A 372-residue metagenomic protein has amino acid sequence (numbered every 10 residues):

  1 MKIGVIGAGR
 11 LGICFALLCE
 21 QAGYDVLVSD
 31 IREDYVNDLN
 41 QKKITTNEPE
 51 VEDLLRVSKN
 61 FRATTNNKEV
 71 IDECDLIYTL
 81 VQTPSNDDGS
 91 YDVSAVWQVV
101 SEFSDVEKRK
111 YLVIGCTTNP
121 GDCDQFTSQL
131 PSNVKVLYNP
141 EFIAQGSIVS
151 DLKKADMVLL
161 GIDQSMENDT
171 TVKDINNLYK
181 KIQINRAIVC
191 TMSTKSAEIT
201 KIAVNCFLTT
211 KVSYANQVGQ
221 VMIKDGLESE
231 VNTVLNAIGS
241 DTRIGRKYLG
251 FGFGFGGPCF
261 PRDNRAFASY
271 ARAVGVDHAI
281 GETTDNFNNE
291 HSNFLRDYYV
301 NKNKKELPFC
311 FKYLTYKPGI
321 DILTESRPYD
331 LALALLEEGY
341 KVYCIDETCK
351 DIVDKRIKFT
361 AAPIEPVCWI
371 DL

Functional and structural regions predicted by a protein language model:
M1-L372: Structural/interface elements that position substrates and couple domains in central-metabolism enzymes
